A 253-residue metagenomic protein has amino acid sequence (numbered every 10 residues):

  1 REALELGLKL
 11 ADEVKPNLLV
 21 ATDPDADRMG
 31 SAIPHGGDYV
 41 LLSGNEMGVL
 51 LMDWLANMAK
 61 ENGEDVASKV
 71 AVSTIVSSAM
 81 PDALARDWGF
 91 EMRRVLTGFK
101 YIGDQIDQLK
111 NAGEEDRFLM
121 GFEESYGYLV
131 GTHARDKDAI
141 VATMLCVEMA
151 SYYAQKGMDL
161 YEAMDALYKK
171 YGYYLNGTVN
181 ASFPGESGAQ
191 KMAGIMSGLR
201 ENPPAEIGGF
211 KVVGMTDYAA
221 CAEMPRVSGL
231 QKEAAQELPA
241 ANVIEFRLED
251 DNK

Functional and structural regions predicted by a protein language model:
R1-S31: N-terminal small/polar loop signature for handling phosphorylated ligands or for N-terminal nucleophile
A3, S43-A56: Catalytic or ion-translocation cores adjacent to nucleophile or general acid/base/metal-coordination motifs in diverse
L4-L8, V49, V147: Short, hydrophobic/amphipathic alpha-helical packing segments that form internal helix faces or helix-helix interfaces
D12, P16-L18, T22, D38 (+2 more regions): Phosphate-binding and adjacent anionic-ligand microenvironments
D27-G44, P81: Short Gly/Thr/Asp-enriched flexible loops that form oxyanion-binding sites at enzyme active sites
R28, M47-L50, F99-G103: Short gly/pro/ser/thr-enriched loop/turn and capping motifs at secondary-structure boundaries
